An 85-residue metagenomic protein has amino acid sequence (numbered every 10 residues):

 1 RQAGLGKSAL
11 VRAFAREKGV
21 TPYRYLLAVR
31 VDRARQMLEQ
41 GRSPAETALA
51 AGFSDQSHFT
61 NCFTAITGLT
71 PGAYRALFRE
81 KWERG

Functional and structural regions predicted by a protein language model:
R1-G6, V11: Helix-turn-helix
Q2, A50-A51, I66: Residues within the alpha-helical elements of helix-turn-helix
V11-R12, T60, G72: Key DNA-contacting residues within the recognition helix of helix-turn-helix
R16-Q56, T60, A76-G85: Terminal helix-turn-helix DNA-binding modules in bacterial transcription factors
